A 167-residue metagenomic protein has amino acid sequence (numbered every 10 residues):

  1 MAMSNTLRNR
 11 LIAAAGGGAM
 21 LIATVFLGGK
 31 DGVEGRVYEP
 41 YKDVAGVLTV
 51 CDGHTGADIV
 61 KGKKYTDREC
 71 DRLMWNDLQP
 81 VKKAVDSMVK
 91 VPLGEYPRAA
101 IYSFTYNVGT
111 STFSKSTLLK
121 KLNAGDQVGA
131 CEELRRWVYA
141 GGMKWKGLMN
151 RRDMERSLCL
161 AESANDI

Functional and structural regions predicted by a protein language model:
M1-A45, H54, I59, Y65-W75 (+2 more regions): Long, amphipathic alpha-helical surface segments
T49-C51: Short hydrophobic-aromatic micro-motifs
P80-S116: Active-site nucleophile-His-acid catalytic modules used for acyl/amide transfer and hydrolysis across diverse enzymes
